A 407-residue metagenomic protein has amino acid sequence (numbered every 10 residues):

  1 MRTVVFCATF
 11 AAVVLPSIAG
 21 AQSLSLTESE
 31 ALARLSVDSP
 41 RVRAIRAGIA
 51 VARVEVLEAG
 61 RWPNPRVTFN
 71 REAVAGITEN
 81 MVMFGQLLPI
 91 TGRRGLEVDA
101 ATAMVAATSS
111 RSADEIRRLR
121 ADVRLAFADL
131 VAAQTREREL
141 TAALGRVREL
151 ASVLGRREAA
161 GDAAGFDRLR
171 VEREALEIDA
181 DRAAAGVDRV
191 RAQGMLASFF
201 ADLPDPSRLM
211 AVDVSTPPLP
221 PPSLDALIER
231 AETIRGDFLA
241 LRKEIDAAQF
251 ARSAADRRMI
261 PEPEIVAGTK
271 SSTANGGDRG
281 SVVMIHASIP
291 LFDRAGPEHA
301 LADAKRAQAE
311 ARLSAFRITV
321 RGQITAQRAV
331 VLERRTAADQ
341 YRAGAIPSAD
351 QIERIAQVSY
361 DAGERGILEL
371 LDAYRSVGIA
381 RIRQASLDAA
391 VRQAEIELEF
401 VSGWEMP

Functional and structural regions predicted by a protein language model:
M1-D38, V42-R43, V54, G186-R230 (+1 more regions): Terminal intrinsically disordered/low-complexity segments used for targeting and assembly
Q22-T27, W62-T102, M210-P221, S253 (+1 more regions): Small/polar, glycine/serine/threonine/aspartate-rich low-complexity segments that form flexible
S29-D38, A163, D167-R168, E172-E177 (+5 more regions): Amphipathic alpha-helical coiled-coil scaffold segments and their short linker/junction regions
A33-R43, A50-N64, V82-A100, S109-R117 (+6 more regions): A glycine-/polar-enriched beta->alpha junction
D99-T102, G165-R173, I367-R375: Short, charged, amphipathic alpha-helical segments
E115-R230, Q327-V330, R334, A338 (+2 more regions): Periplasmic alpha-helical coiled-coil/stalk elements that build and connect Gram-negative outer-membrane
I116, V123, A180-P204, R317 (+1 more regions): Short segments within alpha-helical structural elements
R328, L332-E364: C-terminal hydrophobic structural anchor segments that stabilize assembly/packing rather than catalytic chemistry
